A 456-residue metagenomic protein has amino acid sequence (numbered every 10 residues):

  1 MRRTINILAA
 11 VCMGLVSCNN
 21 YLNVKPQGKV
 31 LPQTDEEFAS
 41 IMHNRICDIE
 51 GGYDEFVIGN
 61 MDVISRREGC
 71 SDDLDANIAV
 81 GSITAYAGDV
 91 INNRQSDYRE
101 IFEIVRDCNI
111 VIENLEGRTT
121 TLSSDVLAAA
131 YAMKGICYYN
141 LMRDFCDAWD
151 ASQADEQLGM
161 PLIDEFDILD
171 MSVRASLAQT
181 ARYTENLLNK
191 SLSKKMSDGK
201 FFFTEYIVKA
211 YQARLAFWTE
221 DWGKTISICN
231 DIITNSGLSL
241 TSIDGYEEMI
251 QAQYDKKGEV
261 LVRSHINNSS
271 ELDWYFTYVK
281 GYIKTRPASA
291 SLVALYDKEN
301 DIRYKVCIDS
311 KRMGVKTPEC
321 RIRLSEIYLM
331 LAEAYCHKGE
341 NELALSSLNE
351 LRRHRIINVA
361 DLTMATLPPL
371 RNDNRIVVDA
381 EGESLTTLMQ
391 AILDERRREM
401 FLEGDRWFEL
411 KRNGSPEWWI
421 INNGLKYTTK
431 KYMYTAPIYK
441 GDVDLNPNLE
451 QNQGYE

Functional and structural regions predicted by a protein language model:
M1-S17: Sec-dependent bacterial lipoprotein signal peptides
C18-S65, C229, D297, L345 (+1 more regions): Membrane-proximal, proline-rich intrinsically disordered regions
G28-P32, I58-S71, D147-E156, S197-S270 (+1 more regions): Short, surface-exposed recognition loops and adjoining beta-strand edges that mediate ligand/DNA contacts, enriched
M42, E220, I226-E326, I357-D379 (+6 more regions): Hydrophobic-face positions in mid-chain alpha helices that act as interaction patches
D75-F145, L188-F202, K224, G314-E319 (+3 more regions): Conserved, well-structured interaction surfaces
D144-Y183: Short coil/linker segments at helix-helix boundaries
